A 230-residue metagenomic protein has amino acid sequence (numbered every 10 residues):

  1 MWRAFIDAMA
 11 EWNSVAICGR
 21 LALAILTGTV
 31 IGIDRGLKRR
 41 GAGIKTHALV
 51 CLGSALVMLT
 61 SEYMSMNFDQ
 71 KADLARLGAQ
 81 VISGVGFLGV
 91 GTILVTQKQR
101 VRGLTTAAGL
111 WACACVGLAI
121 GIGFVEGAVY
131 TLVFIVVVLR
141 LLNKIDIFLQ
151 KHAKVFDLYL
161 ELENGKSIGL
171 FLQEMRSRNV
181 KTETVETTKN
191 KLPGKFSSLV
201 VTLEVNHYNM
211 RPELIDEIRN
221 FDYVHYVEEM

Functional and structural regions predicted by a protein language model:
M1-L77: Alpha-helical transmembrane segments and their membrane-interface boundaries that form or gate the permeation pathway
T29-R40, L88-V101, K144: C-terminal ends of transmembrane helices
L49-L59, S83, A108-I120: Small-residue-rich segments of transmembrane alpha-helices in multi-pass membrane proteins, especially helix faces
G78-L88: Ligand-binding beta-strand-loop-alpha-helix segment within the catalytic cores of soluble metabolic enzymes
Q99, F124-T187: Canonical alpha-helical transmembrane segment with a positive-inside/aromatic-interface signature
N164-G165, E204-N209: Helix N-cap motif at beta-to-alpha junctions
F171-R178, M210-D222: Short amphipathic alpha-helices in soluble, non-transmembrane regions that often serve as interface/regulatory elements
K181-T188, I215-D216, N220-M230: Conserved short beta-strand edge segments in small beta-sheet-based binding/regulatory domains
